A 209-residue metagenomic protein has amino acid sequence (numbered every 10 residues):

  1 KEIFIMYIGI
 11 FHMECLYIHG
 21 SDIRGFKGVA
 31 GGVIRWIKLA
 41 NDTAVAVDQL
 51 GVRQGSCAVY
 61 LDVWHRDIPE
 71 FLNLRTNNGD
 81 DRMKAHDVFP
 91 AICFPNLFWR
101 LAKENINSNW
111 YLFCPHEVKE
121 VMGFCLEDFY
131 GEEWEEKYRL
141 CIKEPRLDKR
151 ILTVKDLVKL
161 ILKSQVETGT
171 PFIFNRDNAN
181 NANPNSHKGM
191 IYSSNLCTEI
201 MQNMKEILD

Functional and structural regions predicted by a protein language model:
K1-D209: Active-site cavity-forming subdomains of large catalytic enzyme subunits
